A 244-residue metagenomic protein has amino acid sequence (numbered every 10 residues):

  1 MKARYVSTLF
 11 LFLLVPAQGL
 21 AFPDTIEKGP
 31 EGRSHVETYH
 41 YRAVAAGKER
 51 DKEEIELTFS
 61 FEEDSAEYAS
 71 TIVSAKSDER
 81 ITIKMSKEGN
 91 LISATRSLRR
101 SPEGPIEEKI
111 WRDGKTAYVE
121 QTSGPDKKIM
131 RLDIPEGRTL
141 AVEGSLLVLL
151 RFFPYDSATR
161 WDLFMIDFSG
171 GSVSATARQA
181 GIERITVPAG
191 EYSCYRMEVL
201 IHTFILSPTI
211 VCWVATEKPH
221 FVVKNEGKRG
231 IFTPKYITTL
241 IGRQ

Functional and structural regions predicted by a protein language model:
M1-Y5: Positively charged n-region of N-terminal signal peptides that target proteins for export
V6-S7, I83, D126, A177: Short, functionally important structural connectors and interaction interfaces within domains
S7-A17: Bacterial N-terminal signal peptides
L20-G114, S157-Q244: Acidic, serine/threonine-rich low-complexity disordered tracts
T122-D156: Surface-exposed beta-loop interaction hotspot
